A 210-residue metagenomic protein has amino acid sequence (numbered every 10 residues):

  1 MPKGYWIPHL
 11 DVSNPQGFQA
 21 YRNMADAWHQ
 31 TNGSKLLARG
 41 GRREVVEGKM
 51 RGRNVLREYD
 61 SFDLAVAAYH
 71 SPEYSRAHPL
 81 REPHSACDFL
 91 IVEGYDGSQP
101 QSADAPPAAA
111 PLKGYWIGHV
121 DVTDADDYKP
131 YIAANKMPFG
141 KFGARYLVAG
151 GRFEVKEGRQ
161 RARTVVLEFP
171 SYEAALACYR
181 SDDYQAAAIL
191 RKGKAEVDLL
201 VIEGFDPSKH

Functional and structural regions predicted by a protein language model:
M1-L56, D60-H70, Y74, P83-H84 (+2 more regions): Short S/T/G/P-rich N-terminal loop/turn motif that feeds into the first structured element of a domain
W28, L80-R81, L190-R191: Broad structural signal for hydrophobic residues in well-ordered alpha-helices, predominantly aliphatic
E73-P79, D183-I189: A common structural junction motif
A188-L190, F205-D206: Terminal low-complexity interaction tails
